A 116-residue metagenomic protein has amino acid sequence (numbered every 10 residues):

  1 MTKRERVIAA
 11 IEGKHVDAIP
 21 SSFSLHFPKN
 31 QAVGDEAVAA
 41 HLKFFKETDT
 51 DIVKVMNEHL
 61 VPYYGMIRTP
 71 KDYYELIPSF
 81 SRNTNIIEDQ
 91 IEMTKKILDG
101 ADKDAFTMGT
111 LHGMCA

Functional and structural regions predicted by a protein language model:
M1-I67, K96: N-terminal basic, low-complexity leaders that serve as flexible interaction/assembly modules and, when applicable, as
Y64-A116: Active-site-proximal, glycine-rich beta->alpha crossover segments in alpha/beta enzymes that shape flexible
